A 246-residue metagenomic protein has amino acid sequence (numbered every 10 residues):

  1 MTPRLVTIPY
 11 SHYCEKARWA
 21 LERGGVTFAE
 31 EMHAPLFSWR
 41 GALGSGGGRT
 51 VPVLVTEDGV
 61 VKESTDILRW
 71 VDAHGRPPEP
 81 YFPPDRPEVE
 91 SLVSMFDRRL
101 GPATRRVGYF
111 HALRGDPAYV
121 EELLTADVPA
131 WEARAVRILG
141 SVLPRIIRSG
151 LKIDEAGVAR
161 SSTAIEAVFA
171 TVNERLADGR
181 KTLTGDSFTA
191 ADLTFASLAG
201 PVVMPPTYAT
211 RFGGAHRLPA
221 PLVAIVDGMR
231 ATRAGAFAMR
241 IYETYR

Functional and structural regions predicted by a protein language model:
M1-A133, Y245: GST-like domain detector, emphasizing the conserved glutathione-binding G-site in the N-terminal thioredoxin-like
T27-F28, P35, P52, G140 (+3 more regions): Hydrophobic/basic alpha-helical segments enriched in Actinobacteria
G46-T50, I147-S149, E174, R217-L218: Short acidic (Asp/Glu) and glycine-rich catalytic loops that position anionic groups and cofactors
S64, V89-L92, G101, A190-A191 (+3 more regions): Short runs of predominantly hydrophobic/aromatic residues within well-ordered alpha helices that form helix-helix
E88-S91, M95, R160-A167, T171 (+1 more regions): A non-catalytic, amphipathic alpha-helix used as a structural packing/dimerization or gating element in enzyme scaffolds
L100-G213: GST-like fold's C-terminal all-alpha helical module
S197-Y245: Short His-centered aromatic/hydrophobic patch
